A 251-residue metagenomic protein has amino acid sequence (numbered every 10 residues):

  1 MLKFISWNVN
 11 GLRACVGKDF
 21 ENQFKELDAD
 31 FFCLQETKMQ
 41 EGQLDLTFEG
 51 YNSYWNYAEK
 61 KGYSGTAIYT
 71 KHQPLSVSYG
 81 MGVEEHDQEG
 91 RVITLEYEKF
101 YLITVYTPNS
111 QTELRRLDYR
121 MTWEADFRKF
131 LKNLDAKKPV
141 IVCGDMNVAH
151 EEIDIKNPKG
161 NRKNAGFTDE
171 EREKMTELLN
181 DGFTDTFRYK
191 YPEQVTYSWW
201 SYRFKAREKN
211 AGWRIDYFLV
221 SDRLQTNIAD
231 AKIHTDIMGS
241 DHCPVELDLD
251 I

Functional and structural regions predicted by a protein language model:
M1-F48, A58-S64, H150, L178: N-terminal, active-site-proximal structural segment of metallo-dependent hydrolase catalytic domains
L2-N10, K99-Q111, C143: Active-site-proximal beta-strand elements of phosphoester/diester hydrolases
N8, F24-G42, L102, L131-E152 (+4 more regions): Active-site beta-strand/loop signature of hydrolases that rely on acidic residues for catalysis
K38, Q43-S110: Structured beta-strand-rich core segments of catalytic domains in phosphoester-bond hydrolases
N52, D126-A211, I215: Metal-dependent phosphoesterases centered on the DNase I-like endonuclease/exonuclease/phosphatase
K61-S76, Q194, A206-T226: Conserved beta strand-loop-helix elements of the APE1-like EEP
K71, L95-E98, S221-D222, L247-I251: Active-site beta-strand termini and strand-to-loop segments that position acidic
G82-V83, P108-E124, K159-K163: Surface-exposed cleft-lining segments at the edges of enzyme active sites
